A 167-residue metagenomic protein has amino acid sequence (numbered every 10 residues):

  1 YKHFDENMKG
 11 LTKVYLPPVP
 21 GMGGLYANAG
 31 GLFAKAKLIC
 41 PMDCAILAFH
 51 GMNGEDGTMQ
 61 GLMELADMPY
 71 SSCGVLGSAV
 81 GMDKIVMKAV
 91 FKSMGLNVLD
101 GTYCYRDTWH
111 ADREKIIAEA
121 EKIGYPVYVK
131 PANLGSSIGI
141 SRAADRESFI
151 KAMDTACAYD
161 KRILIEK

Functional and structural regions predicted by a protein language model:
Y1-L76, V80-V86, S93, C104-I117: ATP-binding N-terminal substructure of ATP-dependent carboxylate-amine bond-forming enzymes
F33-I39, S78-E166: Active-site nucleotide/adenylate-binding loops and adjacent lid/helix of ATP-dependent enzymes
